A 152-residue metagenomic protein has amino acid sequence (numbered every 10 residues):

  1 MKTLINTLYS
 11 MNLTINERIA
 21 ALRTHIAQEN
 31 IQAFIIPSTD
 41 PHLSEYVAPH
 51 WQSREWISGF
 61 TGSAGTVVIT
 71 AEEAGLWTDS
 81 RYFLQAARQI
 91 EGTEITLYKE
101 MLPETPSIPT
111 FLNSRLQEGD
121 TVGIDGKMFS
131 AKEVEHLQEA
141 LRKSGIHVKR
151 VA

Functional and structural regions predicted by a protein language model:
K2-T121, F129, E133-A152: N-terminal accessory/capping or targeting/presequence segment of soluble
